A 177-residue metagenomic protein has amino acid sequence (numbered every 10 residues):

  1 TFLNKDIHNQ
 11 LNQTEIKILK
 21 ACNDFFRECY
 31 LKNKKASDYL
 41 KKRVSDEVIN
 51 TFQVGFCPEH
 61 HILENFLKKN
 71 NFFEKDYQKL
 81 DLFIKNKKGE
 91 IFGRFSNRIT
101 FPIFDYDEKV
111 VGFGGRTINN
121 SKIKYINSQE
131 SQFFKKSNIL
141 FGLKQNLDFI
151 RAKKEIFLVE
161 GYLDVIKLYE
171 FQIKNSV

Functional and structural regions predicted by a protein language model:
T1-K35: Conserved active-site segments centered on acidic
N4-Q10, I18-L19, H60-V177: Phosphate-handling DNA/RNA-contact segment within nucleic-acid enzymes
A21, F25, C29, Y39 (+4 more regions): Residues that form generic nucleotide/phosphate-binding pockets
F26-Y30, V54, S137, E155-I156: Residue-level marker of alpha-helix boundaries and capping positions
L31-K32, S45-N50, F73: Bacterial peptidoglycan biogenesis and beta-lactam-recognition machinery
N33, S37, R43, K174-N175: Periplasmic/cell-envelope proteins involved in peptidoglycan metabolism and beta-lactam response
D38, K42-E64: Short, conserved phosphate-binding/catalytic loop or strand-edge motifs used in phosphoryl-/nucleotidyl-transfer
